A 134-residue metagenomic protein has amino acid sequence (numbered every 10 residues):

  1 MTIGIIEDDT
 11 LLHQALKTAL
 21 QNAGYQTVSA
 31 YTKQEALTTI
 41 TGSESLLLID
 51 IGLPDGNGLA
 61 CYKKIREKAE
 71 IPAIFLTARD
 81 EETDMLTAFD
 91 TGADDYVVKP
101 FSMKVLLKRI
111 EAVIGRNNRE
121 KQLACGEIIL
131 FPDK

Functional and structural regions predicted by a protein language model:
M1-N117: N-terminal/domain-start alpha-helical segments
T2, E111-K134: Short, Lys/Arg-enriched segments at the junction into DNA-binding effector domains of transcriptional regulators
